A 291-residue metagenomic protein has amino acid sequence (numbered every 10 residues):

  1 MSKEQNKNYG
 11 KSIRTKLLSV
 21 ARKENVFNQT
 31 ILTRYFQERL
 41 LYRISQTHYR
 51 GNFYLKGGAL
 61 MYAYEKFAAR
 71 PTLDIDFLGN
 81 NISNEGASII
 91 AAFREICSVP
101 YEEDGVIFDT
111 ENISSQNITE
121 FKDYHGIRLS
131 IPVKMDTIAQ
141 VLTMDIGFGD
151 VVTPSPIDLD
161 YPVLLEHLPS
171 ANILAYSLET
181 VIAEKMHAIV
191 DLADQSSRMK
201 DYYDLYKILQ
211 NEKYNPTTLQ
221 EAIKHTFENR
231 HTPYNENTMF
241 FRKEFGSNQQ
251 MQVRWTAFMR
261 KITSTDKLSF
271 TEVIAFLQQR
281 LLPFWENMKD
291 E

Functional and structural regions predicted by a protein language model:
M1-F53, A63-P71, I75, G79-E291: Structured mid-to-C-terminal alpha-helical surface segments
L55-A59: Glycine-rich beta-strand-to-loop/alpha-helix junction loops that act as flexible
